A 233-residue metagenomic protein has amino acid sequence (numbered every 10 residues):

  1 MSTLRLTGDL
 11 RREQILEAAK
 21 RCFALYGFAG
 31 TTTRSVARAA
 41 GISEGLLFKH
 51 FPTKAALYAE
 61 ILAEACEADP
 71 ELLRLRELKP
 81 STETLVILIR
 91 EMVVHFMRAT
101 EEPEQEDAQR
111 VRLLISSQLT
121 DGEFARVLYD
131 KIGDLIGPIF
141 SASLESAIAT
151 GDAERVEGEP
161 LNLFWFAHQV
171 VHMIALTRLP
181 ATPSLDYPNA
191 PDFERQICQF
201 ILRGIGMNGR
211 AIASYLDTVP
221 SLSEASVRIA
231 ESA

Functional and structural regions predicted by a protein language model:
T3-L4, Q105-V111, A125-D134, I148-F200 (+2 more regions): Hydrophobic/aromatic-rich alpha-helical bundle segments in the mid-to-C-terminal region
Q14, C22-A56, E60-E64: Helix-turn-helix
F51, L114-G122: Short helix-capping/turn signature of helix-turn-helix
K54, I61, A65, I89-M92 (+4 more regions): Hydrophobic/aromatic residues within well-ordered alpha-helical segments
E60, L73-R110, E157-F164, E194: Hydrophobic alpha-helical connector segments
R76, Q118, R178-T182: Secondary-structure edge/capping motif, primarily at the C-terminal ends of alpha-helices and the immediately following
